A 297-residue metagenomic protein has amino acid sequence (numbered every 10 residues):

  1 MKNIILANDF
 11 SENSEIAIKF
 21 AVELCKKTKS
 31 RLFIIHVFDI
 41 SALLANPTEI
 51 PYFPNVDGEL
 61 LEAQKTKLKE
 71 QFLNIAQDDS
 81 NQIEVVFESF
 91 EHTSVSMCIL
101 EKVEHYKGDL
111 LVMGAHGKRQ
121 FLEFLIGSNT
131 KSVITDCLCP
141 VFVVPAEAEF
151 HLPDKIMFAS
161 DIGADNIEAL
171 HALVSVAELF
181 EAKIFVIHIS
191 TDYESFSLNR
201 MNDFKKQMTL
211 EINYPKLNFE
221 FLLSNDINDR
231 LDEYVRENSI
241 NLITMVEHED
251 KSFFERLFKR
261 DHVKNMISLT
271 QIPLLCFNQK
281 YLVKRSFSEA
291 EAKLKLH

Functional and structural regions predicted by a protein language model:
M1-P54, K155-E220, I240-I243, L269 (+2 more regions): Small/aliphatic-rich secondary-structure junction motif
N13, R119-Q120, D165, K251-F253: Short glycine-rich, flexible loops that bind phosphorylated cofactors or substrates
F53-K67: A short acidic, glycine-rich active-site loop that binds or catalyzes chemistry on phosphate/adenosine moieties
L73-L111, I212-V263, I272, Q279-A290 (+1 more regions): Structural beta-alpha unit
D109-L125: Acidic (E/D-rich), amphipathic helical modules within compact regulatory domains
M113-A115, P140-A146, V246, L274-N278: Short beta-strand elements of ligand-binding domains
I126-N129, R200-F204, L257-V263: Charged helix-capping and loop-helix junction motifs
